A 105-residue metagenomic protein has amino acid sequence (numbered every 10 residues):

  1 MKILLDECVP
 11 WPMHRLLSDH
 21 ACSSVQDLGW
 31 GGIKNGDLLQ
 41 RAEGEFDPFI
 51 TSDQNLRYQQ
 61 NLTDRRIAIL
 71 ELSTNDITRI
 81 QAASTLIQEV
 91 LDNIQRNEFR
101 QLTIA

Functional and structural regions predicted by a protein language model:
M1-D47: N-terminal first-folded block
K2, Q54, A68: Single, function-defining residue in the core of a domain
H14-R15, Q59-N61, Q81: Short glycine-/acidic-enriched loop or helix-start segments at secondary-structure transitions that form or flank
S23, I50, A68-L70: Hydrophobic/aromatic beta-strand patches that form the interior of the parallel beta-sheet core in alpha/beta enzyme
I33-Q40, Q60, N75, L102-I104: Residues lining hydrophobic/aromatic ligand-binding pockets adjacent to catalytic sites
Q40-R41, R66-L70: Short, hinge-like loop/turn segments at secondary-structure boundaries
A42-Q60: Acidic, metal-binding active-site segment of PIN/NYN-like and related structure-specific nucleases
A68-A105: C-terminal structural segments of small proteins and small subunits
